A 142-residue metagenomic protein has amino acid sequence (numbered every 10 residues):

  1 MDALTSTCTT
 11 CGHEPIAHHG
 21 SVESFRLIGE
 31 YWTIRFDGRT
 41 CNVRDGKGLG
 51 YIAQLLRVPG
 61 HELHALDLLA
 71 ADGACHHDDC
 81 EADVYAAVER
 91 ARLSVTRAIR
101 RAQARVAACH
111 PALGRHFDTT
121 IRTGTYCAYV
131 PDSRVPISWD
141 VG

Functional and structural regions predicted by a protein language model:
D2-G142: Intrinsically disordered, low-complexity protein-interaction/activation regions
